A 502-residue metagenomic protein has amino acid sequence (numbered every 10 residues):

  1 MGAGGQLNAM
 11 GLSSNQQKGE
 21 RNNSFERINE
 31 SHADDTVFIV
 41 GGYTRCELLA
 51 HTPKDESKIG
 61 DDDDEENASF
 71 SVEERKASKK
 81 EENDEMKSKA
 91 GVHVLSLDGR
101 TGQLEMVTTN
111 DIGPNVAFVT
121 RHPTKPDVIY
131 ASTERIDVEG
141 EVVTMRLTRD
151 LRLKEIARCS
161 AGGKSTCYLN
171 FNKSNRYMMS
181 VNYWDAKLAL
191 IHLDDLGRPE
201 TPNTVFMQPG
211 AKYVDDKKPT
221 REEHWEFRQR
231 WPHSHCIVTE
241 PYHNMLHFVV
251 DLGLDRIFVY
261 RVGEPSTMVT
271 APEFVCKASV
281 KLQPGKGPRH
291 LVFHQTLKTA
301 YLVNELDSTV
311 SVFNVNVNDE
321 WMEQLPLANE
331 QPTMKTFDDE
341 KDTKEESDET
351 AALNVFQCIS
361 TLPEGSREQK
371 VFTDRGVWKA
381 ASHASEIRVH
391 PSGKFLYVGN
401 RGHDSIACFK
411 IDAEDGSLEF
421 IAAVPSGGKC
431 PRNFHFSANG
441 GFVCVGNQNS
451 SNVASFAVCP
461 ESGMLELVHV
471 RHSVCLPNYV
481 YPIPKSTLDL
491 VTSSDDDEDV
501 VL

Functional and structural regions predicted by a protein language model:
D35-T36, P126-D127, S174-R176, Y242-M245 (+3 more regions): Short coil/turn segments that connect the beta-strands within blades of beta-propeller domains
Y43-R45, E134-I136, Y183, L193 (+7 more regions): Short loop/turn segments immediately following the C-termini of beta-strands
L95-G102, M145-L151, L190-T201, R261-A271 (+3 more regions): Short loop/turn segments immediately following beta-strands, especially the blade-tip and inter-blade linker loops
T109-G113, R158-G162, F227-Q229, S279-P284 (+3 more regions): Surface loop/turn motifs at the tips and blade-to-blade linkers of beta-strand repeat domains
R152-C236: Asp-box/WD-like beta-propeller blade repeats and closely related beta-sheet repeat scaffolds
T204-Q229, A278-S279, A328-W378, H472-T487: Surface-exposed loop and turn segments in beta-propeller and other repeat-based domains that flank or scaffold
A381-D415, A423-V445: Loop/turn-rich, solvent-exposed surfaces of beta-rich toroidal or solenoidal domains
